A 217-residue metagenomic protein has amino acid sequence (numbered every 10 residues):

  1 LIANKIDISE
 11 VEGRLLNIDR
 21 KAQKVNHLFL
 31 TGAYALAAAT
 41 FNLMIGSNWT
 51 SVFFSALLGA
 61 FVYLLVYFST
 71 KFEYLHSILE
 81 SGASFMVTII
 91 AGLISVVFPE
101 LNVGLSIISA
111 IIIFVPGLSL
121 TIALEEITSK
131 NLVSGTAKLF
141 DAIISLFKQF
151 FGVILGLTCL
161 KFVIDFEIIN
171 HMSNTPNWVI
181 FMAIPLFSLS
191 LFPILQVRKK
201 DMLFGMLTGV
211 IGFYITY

Functional and structural regions predicted by a protein language model:
L1-A33: Cytosolic regulatory and coupling regions of membrane transport/channel systems
I18, V62-E73, T121-S134, F187-K200: C-terminal ends of transmembrane helices
K24-I122, L195: Core alpha-helical transmembrane segments of integral membrane proteins
L28-G32, V52-L57, I78-G82, L139 (+3 more regions): Hydrophobic alpha-helical transmembrane segments
V62-Y63, E80-L93, I113-F114, A142-I154 (+1 more regions): Small-residue-rich segments of transmembrane alpha-helices in multi-pass membrane proteins, especially helix faces
F68-A83, T128-L146: Membrane-interface segments at loop-to-transmembrane junctions
V97-V103, K161-N174: Membrane-interface helix termini and inter-helical loops of multi-pass transporters
A183, F187-Y217: Transmembrane helical segments that form the transport core of multi-pass membrane transport proteins
